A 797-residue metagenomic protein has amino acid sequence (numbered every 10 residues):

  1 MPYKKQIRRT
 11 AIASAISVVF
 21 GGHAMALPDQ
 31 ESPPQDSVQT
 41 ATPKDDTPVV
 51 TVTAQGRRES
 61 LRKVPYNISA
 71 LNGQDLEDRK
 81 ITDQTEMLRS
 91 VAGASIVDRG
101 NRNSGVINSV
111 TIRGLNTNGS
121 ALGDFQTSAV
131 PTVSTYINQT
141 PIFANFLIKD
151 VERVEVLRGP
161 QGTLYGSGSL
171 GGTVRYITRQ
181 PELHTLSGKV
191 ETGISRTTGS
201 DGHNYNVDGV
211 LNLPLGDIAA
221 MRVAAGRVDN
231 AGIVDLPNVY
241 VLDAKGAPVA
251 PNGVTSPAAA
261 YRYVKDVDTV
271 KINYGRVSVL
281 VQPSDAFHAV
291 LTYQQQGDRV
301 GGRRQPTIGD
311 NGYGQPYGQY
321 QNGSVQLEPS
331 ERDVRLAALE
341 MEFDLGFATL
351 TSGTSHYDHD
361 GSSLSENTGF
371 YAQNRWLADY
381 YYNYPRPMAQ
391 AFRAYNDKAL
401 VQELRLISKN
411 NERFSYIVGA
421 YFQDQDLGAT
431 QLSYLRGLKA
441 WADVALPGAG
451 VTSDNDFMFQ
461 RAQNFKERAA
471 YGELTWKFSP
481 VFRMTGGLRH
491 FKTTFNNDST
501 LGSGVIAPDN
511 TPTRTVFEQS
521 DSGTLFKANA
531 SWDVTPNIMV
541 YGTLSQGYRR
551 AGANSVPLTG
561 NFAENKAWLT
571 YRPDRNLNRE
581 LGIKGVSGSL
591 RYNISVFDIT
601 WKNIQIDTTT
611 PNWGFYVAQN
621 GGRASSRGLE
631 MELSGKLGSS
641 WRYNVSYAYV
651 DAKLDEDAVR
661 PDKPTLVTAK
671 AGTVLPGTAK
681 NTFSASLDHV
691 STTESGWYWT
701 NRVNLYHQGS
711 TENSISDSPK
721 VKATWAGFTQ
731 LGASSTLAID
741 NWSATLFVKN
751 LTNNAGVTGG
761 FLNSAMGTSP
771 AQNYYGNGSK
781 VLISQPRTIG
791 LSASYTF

Functional and structural regions predicted by a protein language model:
M1-V91, N212, D285, A289 (+1 more regions): N-terminal Sec signal peptide and the immediately downstream disordered periplasmic leader that contains the TonB box
Q30, P34, I417, M484 (+3 more regions): Gram-negative outer-membrane beta-barrel transporters
P43-L183, L581: Acidic, small-polar-rich N-terminal luminal/periplasmic segments of exported/outer-membrane proteins
S109-V110, G297-D310, D426-G428, W532-R579 (+6 more regions): Surface-exposed extracellular loop regions of Gram-negative outer-membrane beta-barrel proteins, predominantly
G199-G301, R335, N396-Q402, I407-Q423 (+4 more regions): Transmembrane beta-barrel wall of Gram-negative outer-membrane proteins
D208, A338-L345, T349-N367, D533 (+5 more regions): Membrane-embedded beta-barrel scaffold of Gram-negative outer-membrane proteins
V279-A286, L406-K409, S415, Y421-Q423 (+3 more regions): Structural signature of Gram-negative outer-membrane beta-barrels, strongest in the C-terminal barrel of TonB-dependent
Y643, L705-S716, T736-F797: C-terminal beta-signal and adjacent terminal beta-strands/loops of Gram-negative outer-membrane beta-barrel proteins
